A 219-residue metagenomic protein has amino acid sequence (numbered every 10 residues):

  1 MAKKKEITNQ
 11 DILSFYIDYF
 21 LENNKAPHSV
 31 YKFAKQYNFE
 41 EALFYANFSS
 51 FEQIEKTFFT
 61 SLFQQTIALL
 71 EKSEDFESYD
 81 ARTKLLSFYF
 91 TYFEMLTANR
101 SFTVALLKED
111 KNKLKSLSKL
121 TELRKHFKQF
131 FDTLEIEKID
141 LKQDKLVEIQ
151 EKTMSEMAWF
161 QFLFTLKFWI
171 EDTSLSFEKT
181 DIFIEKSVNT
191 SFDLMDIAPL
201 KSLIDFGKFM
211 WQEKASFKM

Functional and structural regions predicted by a protein language model:
M1-E6: N-terminal intrinsically disordered/low-complexity leader segments
I7-K35, F39-A42, E55-T60, Q64: Short, amphipathic alpha-helix enriched in basic
N9-S14, Y45-E71, D75, R82 (+1 more regions): An amphipathic alpha-helix adjacent to DNA-recognition modules
N38-F48, L96: Short hydrophobic/aromatic patch on the recognition helix
K72-F102, N112, E122: Hydrophobic alpha-helical connector segments
S116-L141, K152-F164: Amphipathic alpha-helical packing segments from all-alpha helical-bundle domains
L141-M157, F177-I182: All-alpha amphipathic helical-bundle segments outside canonical DNA-binding/catalytic cores that form hydrophobic
E171-M219: C-terminal peripheral helix-coil segments that are non-catalytic and often amphipathic
